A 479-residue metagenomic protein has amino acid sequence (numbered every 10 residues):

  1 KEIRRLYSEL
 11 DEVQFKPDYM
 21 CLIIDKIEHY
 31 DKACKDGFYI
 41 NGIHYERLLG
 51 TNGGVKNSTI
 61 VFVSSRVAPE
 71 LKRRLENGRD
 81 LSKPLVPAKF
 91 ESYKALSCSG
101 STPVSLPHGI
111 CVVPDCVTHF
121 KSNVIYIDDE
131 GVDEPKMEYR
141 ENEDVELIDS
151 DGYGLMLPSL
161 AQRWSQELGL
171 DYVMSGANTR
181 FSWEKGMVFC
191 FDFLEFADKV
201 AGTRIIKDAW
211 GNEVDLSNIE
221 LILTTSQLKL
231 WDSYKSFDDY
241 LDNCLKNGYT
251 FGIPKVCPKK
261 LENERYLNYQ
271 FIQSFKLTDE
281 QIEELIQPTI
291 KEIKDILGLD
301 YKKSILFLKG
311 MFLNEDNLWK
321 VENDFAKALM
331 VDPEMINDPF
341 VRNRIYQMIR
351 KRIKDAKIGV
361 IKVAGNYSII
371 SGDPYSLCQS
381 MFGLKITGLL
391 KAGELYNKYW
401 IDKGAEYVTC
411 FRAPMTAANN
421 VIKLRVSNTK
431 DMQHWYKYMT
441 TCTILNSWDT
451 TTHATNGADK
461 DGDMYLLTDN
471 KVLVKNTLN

Functional and structural regions predicted by a protein language model:
K1-T455, V474-K475: Conserved small-residue
F382-L384, M464, N470: Short beta-strand elements
T409-F411, Y465-T468: Short hydrophobic-aromatic micro-motifs
A454, L466-N479: Short active-site loop/helix that positions an aromatic residue
